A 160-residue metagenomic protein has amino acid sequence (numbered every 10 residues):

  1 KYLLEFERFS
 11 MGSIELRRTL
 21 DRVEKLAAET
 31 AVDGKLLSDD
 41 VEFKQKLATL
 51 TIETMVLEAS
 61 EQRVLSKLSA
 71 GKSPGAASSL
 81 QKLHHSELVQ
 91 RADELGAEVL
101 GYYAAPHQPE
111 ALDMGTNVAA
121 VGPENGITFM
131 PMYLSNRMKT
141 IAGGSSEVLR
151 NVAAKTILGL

Functional and structural regions predicted by a protein language model:
K1-L57, K139, K155: Glycine-rich beta->alpha junctions and the first turn(s) of the following alpha-helix
K1-S13, Y103-L160: Glycine-rich phosphate/cofactor-binding loops in nucleotide/flavin-utilizing enzymes
E7, A31, L65-L68, K72 (+1 more regions): Short amphipathic alpha-helical interaction patches enriched in hydrophobic/aromatic residues with interspersed Lys/Arg
T19-V23, D39, F43-K46, E53 (+8 more regions): General structural feature for long, well-ordered alpha-helical segments within catalytic domains of soluble enzymes
K25-A28, R63-S66, Q90, K155-T156: Short glycine/serine- and small hydrophobic-enriched flexible loop segments
S38, M55-V118: C-terminal helix-coil-helix/basic helical segment that borders enzyme active sites and/or dimer interfaces and provides
T51, S69, L80, A142-S145: Alpha-helical architecture
